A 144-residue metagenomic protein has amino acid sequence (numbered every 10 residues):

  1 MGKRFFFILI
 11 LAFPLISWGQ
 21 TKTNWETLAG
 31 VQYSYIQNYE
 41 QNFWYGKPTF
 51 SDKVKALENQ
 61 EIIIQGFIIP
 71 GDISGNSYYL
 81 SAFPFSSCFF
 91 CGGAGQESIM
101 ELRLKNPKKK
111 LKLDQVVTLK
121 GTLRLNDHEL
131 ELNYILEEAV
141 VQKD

Functional and structural regions predicted by a protein language model:
R4-P14: Sec-dependent N-terminal signal peptides
G19-D144: OB-fold and OB-like single-stranded nucleic-acid-recognition modules and their adjacent interaction interfaces
